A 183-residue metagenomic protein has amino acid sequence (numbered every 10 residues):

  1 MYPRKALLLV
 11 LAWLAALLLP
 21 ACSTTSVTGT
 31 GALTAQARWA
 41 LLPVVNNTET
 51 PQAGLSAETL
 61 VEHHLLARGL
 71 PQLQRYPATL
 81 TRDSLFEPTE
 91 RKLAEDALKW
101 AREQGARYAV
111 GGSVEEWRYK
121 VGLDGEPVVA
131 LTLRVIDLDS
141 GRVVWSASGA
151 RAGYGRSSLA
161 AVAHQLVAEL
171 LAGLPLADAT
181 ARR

Functional and structural regions predicted by a protein language model:
M1-C22: Sec-dependent bacterial lipoprotein signal peptides
A6, G69, S113-R118: Generic secondary-structure microfeatures
C22-A37, E58, W100-Q104, Y119 (+2 more regions): C-terminal/domain-edge helix-coil "capping" segments
A35-R38, P43, T48-Q104, R142 (+2 more regions): N-terminal segment of the mature soluble domain
A40-P43, A109-S113, A130-R134, W145-S148: Soluble periplasmic/extracytoplasmic beta-strand elements of cell-envelope proteins
N46-E49, T79-T81, E115-K120, R151-Y154: Solvent-exposed loop/turn segments at secondary-structure junctions within structured extracellular/periplasmic domains
R91-A94, P127-L131: Charged helix-capping and loop-helix junction motifs
